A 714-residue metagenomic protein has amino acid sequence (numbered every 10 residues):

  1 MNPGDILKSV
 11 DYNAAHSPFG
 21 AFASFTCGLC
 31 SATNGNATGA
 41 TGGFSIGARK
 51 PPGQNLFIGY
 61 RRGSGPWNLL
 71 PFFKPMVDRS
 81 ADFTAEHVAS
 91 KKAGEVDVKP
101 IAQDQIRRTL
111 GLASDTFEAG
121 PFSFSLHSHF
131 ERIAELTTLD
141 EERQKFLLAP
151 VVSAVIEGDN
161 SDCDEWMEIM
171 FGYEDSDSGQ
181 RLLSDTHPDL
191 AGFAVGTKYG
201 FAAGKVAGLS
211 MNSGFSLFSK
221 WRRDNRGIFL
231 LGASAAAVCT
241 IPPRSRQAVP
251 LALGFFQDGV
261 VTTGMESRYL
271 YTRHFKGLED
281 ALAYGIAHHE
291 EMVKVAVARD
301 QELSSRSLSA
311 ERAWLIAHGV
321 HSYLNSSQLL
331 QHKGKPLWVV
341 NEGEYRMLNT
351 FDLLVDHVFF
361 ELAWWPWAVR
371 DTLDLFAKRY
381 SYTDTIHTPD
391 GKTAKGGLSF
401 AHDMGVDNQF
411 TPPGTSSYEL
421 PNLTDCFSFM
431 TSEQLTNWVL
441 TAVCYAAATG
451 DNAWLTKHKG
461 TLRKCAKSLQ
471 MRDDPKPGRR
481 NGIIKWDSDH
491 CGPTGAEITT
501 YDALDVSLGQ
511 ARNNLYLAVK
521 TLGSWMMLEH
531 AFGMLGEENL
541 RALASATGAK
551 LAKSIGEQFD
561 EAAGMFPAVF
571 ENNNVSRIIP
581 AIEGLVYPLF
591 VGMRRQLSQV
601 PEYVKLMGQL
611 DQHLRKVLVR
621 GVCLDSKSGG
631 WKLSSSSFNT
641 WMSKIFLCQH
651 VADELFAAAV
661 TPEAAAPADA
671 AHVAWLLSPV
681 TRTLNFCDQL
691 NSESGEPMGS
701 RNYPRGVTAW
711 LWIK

Functional and structural regions predicted by a protein language model:
N2-A23, F124, H129-V151, V155-F351 (+2 more regions): Acidic/polar, glycine-enriched structural segments that form the non-catalytic walls/loops of the carbohydrate-binding
N2-G53, W438, A511, M565-V600 (+1 more regions): C-terminal capping/lid segments that line or modulate ligand- or cofactor-binding pockets
I6-S123, A207: An extended acidic
R49-P52, R61-N68, R108-T109, F117-S123 (+6 more regions): Short, solvent-exposed loop/edge-beta patches enriched in aromatic
P121, A313-L324, P366-Y380, L398 (+7 more regions): Hydrophobic core segments within long, regular secondary-structure runs in both alpha- and beta-rich folds
E157-D159, Q301-R306, V355-W367, N437-W454 (+4 more regions): Well-ordered alpha-helical scaffold segments within catalytic/enzyme domains
N160, Y271-H274, L278-H289, R346-I483 (+3 more regions): Aromatic-rich carbohydrate-recognition surfaces in CAZymes
L330-Q331, N341, N349-V355, I386-A394 (+2 more regions): Catalytic cores of carbohydrate-active enzymes
